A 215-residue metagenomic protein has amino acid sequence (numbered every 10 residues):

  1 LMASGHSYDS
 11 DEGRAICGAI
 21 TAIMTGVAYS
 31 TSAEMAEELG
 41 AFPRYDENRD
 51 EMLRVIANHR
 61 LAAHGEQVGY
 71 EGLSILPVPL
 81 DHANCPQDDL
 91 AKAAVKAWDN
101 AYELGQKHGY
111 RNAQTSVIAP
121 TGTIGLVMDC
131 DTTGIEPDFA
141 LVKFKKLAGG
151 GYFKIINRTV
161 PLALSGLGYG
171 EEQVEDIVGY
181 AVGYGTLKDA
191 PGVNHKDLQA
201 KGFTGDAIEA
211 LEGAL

Functional and structural regions predicted by a protein language model:
L1-L215: Long, C-terminal-biased catalytic regions of enzyme "large/alpha" subunits
